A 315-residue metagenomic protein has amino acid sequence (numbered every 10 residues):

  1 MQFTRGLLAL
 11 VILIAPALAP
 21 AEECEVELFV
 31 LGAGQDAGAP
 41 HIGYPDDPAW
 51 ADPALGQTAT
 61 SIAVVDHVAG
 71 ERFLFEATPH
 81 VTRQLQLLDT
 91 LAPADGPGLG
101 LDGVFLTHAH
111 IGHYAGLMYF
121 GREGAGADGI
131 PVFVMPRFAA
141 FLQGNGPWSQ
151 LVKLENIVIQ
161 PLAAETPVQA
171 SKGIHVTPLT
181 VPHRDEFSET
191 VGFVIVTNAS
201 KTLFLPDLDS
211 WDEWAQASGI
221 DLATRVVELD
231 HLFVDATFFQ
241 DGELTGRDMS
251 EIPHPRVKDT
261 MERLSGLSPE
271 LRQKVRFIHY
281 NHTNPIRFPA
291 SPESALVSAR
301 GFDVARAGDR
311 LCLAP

Functional and structural regions predicted by a protein language model:
M1-L7: Bacterial N-terminal signal peptides that target proteins for export
L8-A9, A19: Cleavable N-terminal signal peptides
I14-P16, P20: N-terminal signal peptide c-region/cleavage motif recognized by signal peptidases
E22-T90, A94-G96, I159-R225, D309-P315: Core dinuclear metal-dependent hydrolase active-site scaffold
L74-T78, G100-H113, L117, F133-M135 (+4 more regions): Active-site neighborhood of phospho(di)ester-bond hydrolases with catalytic His/Asp-centered motifs
H80-G126: Di-metal (Zn2+ and/or Mg2+/Mn2+) metal-binding site signature of metallo-dependent hydrolases with the MBL/beta-CASP
R137-G146: A short, active-site helix/loop in glycosyltransferases that binds the activated sugar's phosphate group
A199-K201, D209-R310: Cap/insert and terminal regions of metallo-dependent hydrolase folds
